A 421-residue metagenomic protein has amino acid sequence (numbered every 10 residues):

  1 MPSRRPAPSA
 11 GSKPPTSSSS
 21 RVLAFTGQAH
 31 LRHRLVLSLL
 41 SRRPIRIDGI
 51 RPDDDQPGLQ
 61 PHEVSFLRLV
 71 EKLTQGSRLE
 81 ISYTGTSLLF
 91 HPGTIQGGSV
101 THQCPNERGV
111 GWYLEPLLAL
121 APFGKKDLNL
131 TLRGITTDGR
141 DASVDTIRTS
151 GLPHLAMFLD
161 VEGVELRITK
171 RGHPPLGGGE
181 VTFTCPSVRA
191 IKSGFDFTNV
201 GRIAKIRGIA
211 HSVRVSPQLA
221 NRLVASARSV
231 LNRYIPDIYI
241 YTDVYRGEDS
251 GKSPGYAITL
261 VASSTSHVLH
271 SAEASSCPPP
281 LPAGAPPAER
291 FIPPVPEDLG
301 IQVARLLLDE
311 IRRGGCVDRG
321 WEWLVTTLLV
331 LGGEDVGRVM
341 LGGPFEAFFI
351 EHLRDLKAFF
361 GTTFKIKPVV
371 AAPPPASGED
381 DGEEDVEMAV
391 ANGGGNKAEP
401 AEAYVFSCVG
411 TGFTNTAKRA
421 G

Functional and structural regions predicted by a protein language model:
P2-S41, T411: N-terminal basic/disordered segments at the start of proteins
S18, D48, D55-Q56, Q60-G421: Core subunits and conserved enzymes of cellular information-processing and envelope-translocation systems across
L40-S41, R51, D55: Alpha-helix termini
I45: Active-site helix-to-loop segments that bind/position phosphate- or nucleotide-bearing substrates and donors across
